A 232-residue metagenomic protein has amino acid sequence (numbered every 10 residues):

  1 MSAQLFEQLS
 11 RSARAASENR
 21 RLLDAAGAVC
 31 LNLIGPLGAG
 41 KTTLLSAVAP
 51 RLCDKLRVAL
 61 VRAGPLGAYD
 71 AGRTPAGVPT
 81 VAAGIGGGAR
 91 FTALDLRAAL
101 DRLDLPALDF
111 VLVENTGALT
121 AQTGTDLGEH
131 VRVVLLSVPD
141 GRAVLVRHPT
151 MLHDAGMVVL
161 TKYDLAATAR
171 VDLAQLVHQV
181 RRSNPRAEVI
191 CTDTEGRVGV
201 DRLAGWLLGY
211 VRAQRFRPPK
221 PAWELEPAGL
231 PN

Functional and structural regions predicted by a protein language model:
M1-R11, A15-E18, E195, G199 (+2 more regions): Iron-sulfur (Fe-S) cluster-binding modules
S2-R21, A26-I34, A39, T43 (+2 more regions): Nucleotide-state-sensitive switch-loop elements of NTP-binding domains
C30-L31, G38-T42, S46-C53, G209-V211 (+2 more regions): P-loop NTP-binding site
P36-L37, V61-P65, I85, T116 (+3 more regions): G-domain G4 guanine-recognition motif of GTPases
R57-V58, V131, G156, E188: Residues at the starts of beta-strands that form the adenosine-phosphate
G67-A71, V144-H148, D172-Q179: Short, glycine/polar-rich helix-capping loops at beta-to-alpha or helix-loop-helix junctions that flank or form
Q122-D140, R147-L160: Inter-motif core of Ras-like GTPase G domains
L165-K220: Canonical P-loop GTPase G-domain recognition
